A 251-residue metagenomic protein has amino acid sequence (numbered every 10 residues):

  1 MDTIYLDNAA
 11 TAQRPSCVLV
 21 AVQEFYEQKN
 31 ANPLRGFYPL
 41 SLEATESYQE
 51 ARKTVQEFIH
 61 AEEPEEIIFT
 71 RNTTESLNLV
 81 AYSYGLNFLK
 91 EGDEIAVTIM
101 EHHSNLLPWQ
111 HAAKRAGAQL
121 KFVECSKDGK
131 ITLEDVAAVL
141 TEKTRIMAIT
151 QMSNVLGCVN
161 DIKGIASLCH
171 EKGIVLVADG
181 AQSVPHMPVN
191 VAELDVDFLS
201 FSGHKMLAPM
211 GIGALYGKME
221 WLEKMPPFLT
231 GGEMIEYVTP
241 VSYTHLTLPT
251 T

Functional and structural regions predicted by a protein language model:
M1-L246: Pyridoxal 5′-phosphate
T247-T251: A short, hydrophobic C-terminal helix/tail in secreted or cell-surface proteins
